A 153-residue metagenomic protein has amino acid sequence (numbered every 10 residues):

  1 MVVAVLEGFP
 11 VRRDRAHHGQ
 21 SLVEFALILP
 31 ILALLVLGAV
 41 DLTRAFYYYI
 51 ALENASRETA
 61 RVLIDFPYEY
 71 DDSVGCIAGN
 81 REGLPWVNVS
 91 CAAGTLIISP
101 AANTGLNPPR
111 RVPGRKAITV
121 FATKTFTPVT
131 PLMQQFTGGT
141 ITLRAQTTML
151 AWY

Functional and structural regions predicted by a protein language model:
M1-H18: N-terminal leader/signal peptides at the extreme start of proteins
V2-E7, N54-Y153: Short, conserved structural patches
H17, E24, L37, E53-E58 (+1 more regions): A broad detector of short, well-ordered amphipathic alpha-helices that serve as recognition/interaction surfaces
H17, S21-E24, R110, G114: Membrane-water interface of alpha-helical transmembrane segments
Q20, L27, R44, R57-A60 (+1 more regions): Residues within alpha-helical segments
S21-D41: Alpha-helical hydrophobic helix detector
L37-V40, R44, R61-I64: Short amphipathic alpha-helical interface segments enriched in basic and hydrophobic/aromatic residues, used as
D41-A55, Y68: Membrane-proximal amphipathic alpha-helices that sit immediately adjacent to an N-terminal transmembrane/signal-anchor
